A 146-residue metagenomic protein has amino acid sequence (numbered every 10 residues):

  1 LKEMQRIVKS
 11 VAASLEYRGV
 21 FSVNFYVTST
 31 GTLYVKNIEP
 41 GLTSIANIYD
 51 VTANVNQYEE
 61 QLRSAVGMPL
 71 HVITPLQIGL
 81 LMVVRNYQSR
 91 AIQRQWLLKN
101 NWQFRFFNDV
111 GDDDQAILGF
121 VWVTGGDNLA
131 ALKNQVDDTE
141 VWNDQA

Functional and structural regions predicted by a protein language model:
K2, R6, D127-A130: Generic alpha-helical secondary structure signal
E3-S22, E39-Y87: Active-site "cap" helix and flanking loop/linker of ATP-utilizing ligase/carboxylase catalytic domains
V23-T28, I38, V121: Active-site and channel-lining beta-strand-loop segments that bind or position nucleotide-derived/phosphorylated
Y26-T30, F107-D109: Short beta-strand micro-motifs enriched in acidic
T30-T32, V51: Contiguous C-terminal substrate-recognition/catalytic subdomains in enzyme active sites
L33-N37: Protein kinase-like catalytic core scaffold
L62-A146: Peripheral (often C-terminal) accessory segments that flank ATP-dependent C-N-forming ligase machineries
